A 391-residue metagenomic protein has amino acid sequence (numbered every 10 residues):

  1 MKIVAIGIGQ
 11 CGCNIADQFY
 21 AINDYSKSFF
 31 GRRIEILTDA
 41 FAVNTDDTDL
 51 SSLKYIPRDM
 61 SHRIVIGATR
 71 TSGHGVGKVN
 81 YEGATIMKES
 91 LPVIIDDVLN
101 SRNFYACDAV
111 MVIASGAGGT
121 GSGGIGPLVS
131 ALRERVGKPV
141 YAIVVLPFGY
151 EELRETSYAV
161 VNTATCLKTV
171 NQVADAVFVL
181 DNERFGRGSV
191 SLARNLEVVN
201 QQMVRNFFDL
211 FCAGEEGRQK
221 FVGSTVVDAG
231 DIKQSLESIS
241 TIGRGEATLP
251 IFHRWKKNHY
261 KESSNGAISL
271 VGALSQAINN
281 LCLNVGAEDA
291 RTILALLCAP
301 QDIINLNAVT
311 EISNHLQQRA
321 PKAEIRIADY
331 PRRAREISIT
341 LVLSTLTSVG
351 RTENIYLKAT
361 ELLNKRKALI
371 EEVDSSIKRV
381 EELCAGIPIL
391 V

Functional and structural regions predicted by a protein language model:
M1-V391: Tubulin/FtsZ superfamily GTPase core signature
